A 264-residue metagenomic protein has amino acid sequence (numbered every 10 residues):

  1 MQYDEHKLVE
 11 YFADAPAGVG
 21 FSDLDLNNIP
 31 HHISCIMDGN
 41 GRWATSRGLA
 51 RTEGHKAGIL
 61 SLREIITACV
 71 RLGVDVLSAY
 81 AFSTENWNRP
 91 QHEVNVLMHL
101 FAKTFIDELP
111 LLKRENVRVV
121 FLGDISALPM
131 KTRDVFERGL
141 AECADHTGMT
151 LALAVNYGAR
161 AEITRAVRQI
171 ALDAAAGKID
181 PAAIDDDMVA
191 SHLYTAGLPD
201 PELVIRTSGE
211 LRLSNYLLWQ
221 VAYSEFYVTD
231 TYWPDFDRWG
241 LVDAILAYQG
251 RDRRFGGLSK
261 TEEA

Functional and structural regions predicted by a protein language model:
M1-A264: Flexible, compositionally biased loop and terminal segments
